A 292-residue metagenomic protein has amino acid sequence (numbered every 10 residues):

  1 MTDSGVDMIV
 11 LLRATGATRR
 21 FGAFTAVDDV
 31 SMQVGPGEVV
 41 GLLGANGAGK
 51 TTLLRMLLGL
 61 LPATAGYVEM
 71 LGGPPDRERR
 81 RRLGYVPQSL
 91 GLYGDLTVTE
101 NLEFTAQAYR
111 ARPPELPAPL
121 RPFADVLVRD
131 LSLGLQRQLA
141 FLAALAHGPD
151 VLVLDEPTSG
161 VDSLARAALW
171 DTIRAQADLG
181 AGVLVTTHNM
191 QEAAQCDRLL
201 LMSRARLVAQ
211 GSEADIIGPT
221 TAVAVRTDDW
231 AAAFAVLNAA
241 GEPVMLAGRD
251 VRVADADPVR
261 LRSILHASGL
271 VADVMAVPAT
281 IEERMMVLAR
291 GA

Functional and structural regions predicted by a protein language model:
L58: Helix-to-loop junction immediately C-terminal to a conserved catalytic motif
A65-R79, A118: Conserved ABC transporter NBD signature motif
A146-D150: A short, proline-enriched helix->beta-strand linker immediately N-terminal to the Walker B motif in ABC-type P-loop
L152-E156: Catalytic Walker B motif of ABC-type/P-loop ATPase nucleotide-binding domains
A222-A292: Short, charged/small-residue-rich alpha-helical element at the C-terminal edge of ABC transporter nucleotide-binding
